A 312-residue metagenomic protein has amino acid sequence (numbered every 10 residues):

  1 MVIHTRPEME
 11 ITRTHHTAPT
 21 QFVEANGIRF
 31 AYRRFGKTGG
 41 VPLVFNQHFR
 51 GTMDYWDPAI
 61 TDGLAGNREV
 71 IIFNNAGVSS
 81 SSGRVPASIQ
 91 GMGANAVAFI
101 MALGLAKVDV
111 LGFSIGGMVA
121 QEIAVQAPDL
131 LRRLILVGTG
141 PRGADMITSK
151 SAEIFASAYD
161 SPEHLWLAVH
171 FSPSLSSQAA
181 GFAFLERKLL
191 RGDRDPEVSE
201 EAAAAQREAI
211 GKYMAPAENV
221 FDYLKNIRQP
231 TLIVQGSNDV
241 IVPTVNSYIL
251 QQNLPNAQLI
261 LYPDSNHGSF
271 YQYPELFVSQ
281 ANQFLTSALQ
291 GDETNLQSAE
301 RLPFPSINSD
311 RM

Functional and structural regions predicted by a protein language model:
N26-S82: Conserved HGGG/HGGXW glycine-rich cap/lid loop of the alpha/beta-hydrolase fold
I71-L111: Active-site loop/oxyanion-hole signature of alpha/beta-hydrolase fold enzymes
G112, G116, A120: Gly/Ala-rich beta-loop-alpha elbow adjacent to hydrolase catalytic centers
V125, R132-E163: Flexible "cap/lid" loop of the alpha/beta hydrolase fold
L165-E218, D222-Y223: Conserved alpha/beta-hydrolase catalytic His-Asp/Glu region
I227, I233-Q235: Short beta-strand/loop motif that positions the catalytic acidic residue of the alpha/beta-hydrolase fold
N238-V242: Acidic catalytic loop of the alpha/beta-hydrolase fold
A257-M312: Catalytic active-site module of serine/aspartate enzymes centered on a nucleophile-bearing elbow/loop
